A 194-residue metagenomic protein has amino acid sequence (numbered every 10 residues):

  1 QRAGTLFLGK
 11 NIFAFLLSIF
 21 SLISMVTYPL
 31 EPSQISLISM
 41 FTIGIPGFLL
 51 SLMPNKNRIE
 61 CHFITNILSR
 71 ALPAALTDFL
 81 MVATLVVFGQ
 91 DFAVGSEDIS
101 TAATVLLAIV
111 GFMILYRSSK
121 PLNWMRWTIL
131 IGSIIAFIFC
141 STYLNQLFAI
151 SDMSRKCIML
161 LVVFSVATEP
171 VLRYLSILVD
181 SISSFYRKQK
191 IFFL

Functional and structural regions predicted by a protein language model:
Q1, L76, A167-Y174: Long, non-coiled-coil amphipathic alpha-helical linker/lever segments that couple catalytic cores to other domains
Q1-R126, I134-N145: Membrane-embedded transport module
F88, L144-L147, L175-L178, I182: Generic structural signal of hydrophobic/aromatic residues within well-ordered alpha-helices of folded domains
A103-L107, S154-P170: Small-residue-rich transmembrane alpha-helices that serve as helix-helix interface/gating elements in multipass
S119-L122, V171-F192: Membrane-interface capping segments at transmembrane-helix boundaries
I131: Active-site and adjacent loop segments of nucleotide-processing enzymes that use two-metal-ion phosphate chemistry
F137-I138, I150, V166: Acidic low-complexity intrinsically disordered segments
L144-K156: Membrane-helix boundary connector in multi-pass membrane proteins
